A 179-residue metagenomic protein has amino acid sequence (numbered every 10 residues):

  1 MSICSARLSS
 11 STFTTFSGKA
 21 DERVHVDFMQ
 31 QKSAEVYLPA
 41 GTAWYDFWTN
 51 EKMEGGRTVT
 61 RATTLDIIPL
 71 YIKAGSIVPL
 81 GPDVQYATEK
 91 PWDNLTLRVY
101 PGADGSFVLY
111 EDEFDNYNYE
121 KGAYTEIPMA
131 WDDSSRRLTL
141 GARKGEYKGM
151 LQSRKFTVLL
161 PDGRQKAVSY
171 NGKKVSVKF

Functional and structural regions predicted by a protein language model:
M1-G141, E146-D162: Catalytic core of carbohydrate-active enzymes
Q31, G56, Y170-F179: Solvent-exposed, conformationally flexible loop/turn segments
P161-R164, Y170-G172: Generic C-terminus detector
